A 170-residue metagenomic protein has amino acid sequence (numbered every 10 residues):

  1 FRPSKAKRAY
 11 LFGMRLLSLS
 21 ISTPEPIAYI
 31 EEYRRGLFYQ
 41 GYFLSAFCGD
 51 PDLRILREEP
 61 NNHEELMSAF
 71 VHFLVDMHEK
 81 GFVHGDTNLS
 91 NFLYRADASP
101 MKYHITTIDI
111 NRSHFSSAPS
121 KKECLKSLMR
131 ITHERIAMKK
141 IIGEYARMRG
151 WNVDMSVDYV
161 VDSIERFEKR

Functional and structural regions predicted by a protein language model:
F1-P51, A69-K80, H84: Conserved ATP-binding subdomain of kinase catalytic cores across diverse folds
R34-F38, D97-H104: Short, solvent-exposed loop/turn segments that connect beta-strands within catalytic domains and beta-strand-rich
C48-G49, D97-S99, I136: Short loop segments at secondary-structure junctions
G49, L89, R112: Short, glycine/acidic-enriched loop or turn micro-motifs at the edges of active sites
D52-N61: AlphaC helix of the protein kinase catalytic domain
H63-M67: Short alpha-helical scaffold element within the canonical Hanks-type protein kinase domain
T87-D97: Hydrophobic residue at the +6 position relative to the catalytic HRD Asp in the kinase catalytic loop
K102-R170: C-lobe/activation-segment region of protein kinase-like
